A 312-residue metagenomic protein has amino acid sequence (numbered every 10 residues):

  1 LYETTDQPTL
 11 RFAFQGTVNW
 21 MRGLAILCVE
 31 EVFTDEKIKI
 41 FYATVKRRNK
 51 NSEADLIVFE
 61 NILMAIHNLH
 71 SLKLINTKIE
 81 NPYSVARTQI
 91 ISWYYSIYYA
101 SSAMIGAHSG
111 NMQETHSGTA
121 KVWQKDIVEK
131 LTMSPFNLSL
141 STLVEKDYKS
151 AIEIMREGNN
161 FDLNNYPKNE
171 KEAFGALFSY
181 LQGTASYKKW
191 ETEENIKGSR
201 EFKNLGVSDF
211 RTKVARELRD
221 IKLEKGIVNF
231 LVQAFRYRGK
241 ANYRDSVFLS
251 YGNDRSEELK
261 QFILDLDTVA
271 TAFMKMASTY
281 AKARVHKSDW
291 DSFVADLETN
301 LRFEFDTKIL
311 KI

Functional and structural regions predicted by a protein language model:
L1-I312: Terminal alpha-helical segments
